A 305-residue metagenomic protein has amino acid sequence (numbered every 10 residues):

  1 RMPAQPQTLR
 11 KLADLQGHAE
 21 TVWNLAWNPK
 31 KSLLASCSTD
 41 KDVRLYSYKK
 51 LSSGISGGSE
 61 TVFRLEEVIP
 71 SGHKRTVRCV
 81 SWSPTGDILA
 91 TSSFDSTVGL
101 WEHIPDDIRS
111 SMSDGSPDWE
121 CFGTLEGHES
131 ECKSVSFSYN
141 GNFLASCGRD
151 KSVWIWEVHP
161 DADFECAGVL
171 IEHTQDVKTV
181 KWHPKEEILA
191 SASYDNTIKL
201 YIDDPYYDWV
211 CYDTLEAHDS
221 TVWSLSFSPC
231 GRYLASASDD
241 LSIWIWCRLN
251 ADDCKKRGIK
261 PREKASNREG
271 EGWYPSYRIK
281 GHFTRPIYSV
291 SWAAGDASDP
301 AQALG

Functional and structural regions predicted by a protein language model:
P3-H18, E60-E67, P117-F122, G272-S276: A short helix->beta-strand "capping" segment at the edge of beta-propeller domains
L15-V22, I69-V77, D118, L125-C132 (+4 more regions): WD40/WD-repeat beta-propeller blade N-cap
A26-K31, V80-G86, S136-N142, K181-E187 (+2 more regions): Loop/turn segments within WD40 beta-propeller blades
K31, D40-D42, D95-T97, D150-S152 (+5 more regions): Surface-exposed loop/turn positions within WD40 beta-propeller blades
C37-D40, T91-D95, S146-D150, S191-D195 (+3 more regions): Conserved strand-to-loop turn within each blade of WD40 beta-propeller repeats
V43-Y48, V98-H103, V135, V153-V158 (+5 more regions): WD40-repeat beta-propellers
S47-G57, E102-D114, E157-A162, I202-Y207 (+1 more regions): Short loop/turn segments immediately following beta-strands, especially the blade-tip and inter-blade linker loops
